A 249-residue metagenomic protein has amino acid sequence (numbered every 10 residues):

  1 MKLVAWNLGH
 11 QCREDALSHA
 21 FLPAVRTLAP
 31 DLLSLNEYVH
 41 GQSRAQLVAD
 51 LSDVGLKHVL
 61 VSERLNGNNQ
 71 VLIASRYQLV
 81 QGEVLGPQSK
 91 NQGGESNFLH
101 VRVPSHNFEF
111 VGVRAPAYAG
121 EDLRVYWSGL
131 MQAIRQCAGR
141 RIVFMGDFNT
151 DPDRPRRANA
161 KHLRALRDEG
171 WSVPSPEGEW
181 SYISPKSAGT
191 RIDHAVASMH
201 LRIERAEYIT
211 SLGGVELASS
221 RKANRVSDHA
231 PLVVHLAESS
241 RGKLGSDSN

Functional and structural regions predicted by a protein language model:
M1-D53, L65-V71, S239-N249: N-terminal, active-site-proximal structural segment of metallo-dependent hydrolase catalytic domains
M1-Q11, H100, H106-A117, M145: Active-site-proximal beta-strand elements of phosphoester/diester hydrolases
N7-G9, Y38-V39, Q78, R114-P116 (+2 more regions): Catalytic metal-binding/acid-base residues of hydrolase active sites
H10-R13, H40-R44, N66-N68, Y118-G120 (+2 more regions): Active-site environment of divalent metal-dependent phosphoester hydrolases
L32, E37-A115: Structured beta-strand-rich core segments of catalytic domains in phosphoester-bond hydrolases
L33-N36, L60-S62, V143-D147, S172-E177 (+1 more regions): Active-site neighborhood of phospho(di)ester-bond hydrolases with catalytic His/Asp-centered motifs
V84-L85, G139, T150-N249: Metal-dependent phosphoester-hydrolase catalytic domains
W127-M145: His/acidic metal-ligating clusters that form di-metal
